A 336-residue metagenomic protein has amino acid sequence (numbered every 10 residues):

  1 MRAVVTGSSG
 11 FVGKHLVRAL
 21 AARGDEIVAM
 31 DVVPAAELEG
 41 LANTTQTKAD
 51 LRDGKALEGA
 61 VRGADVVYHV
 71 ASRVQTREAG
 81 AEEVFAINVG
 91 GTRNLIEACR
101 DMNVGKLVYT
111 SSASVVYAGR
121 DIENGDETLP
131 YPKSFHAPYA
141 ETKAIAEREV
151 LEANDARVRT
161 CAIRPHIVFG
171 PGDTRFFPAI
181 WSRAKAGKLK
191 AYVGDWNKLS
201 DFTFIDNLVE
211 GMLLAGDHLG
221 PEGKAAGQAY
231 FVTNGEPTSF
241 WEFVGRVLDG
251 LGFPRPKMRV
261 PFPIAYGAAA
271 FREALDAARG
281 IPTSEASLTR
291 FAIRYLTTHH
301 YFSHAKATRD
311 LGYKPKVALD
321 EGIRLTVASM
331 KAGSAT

Functional and structural regions predicted by a protein language model:
A3-R23: N-terminal Rossmann NAD(P)H-binding glycine-rich loop of SDR-like oxidoreductase domains
T44, A49-G90, A98: NAD(P)H-binding glycine-rich loop region in Rossmannoid oxidoreductase-like domains and their noncatalytic homologs
A86, D121-V168, D173, A191 (+1 more regions): Catalytic helix-loop patch of NAD(P)-dependent Rossmann-fold dehydrogenases
N94-Y139: Conserved Rossmann-fold NAD(P)-dependent oxidoreductase catalytic core, especially the SDR/UDP-sugar
I145-A146, T174-A179, D195-H218, G227-F231: Substrate-positioning beta->alpha
I205, M212, A268-A277, S284-G312: Conserved C-terminal active-site "lid" loop/helix of NAD(P)H-dependent oxidoreductases that clamps the redox cofactor
H218-A286, R324-L325: Mid/C-terminal beta-alpha module of Rossmann-like enzyme folds, strongest in SDR-family dehydrogenases/epimerases
F302-D310, K314-T336: Amphipathic terminal alpha-helices
